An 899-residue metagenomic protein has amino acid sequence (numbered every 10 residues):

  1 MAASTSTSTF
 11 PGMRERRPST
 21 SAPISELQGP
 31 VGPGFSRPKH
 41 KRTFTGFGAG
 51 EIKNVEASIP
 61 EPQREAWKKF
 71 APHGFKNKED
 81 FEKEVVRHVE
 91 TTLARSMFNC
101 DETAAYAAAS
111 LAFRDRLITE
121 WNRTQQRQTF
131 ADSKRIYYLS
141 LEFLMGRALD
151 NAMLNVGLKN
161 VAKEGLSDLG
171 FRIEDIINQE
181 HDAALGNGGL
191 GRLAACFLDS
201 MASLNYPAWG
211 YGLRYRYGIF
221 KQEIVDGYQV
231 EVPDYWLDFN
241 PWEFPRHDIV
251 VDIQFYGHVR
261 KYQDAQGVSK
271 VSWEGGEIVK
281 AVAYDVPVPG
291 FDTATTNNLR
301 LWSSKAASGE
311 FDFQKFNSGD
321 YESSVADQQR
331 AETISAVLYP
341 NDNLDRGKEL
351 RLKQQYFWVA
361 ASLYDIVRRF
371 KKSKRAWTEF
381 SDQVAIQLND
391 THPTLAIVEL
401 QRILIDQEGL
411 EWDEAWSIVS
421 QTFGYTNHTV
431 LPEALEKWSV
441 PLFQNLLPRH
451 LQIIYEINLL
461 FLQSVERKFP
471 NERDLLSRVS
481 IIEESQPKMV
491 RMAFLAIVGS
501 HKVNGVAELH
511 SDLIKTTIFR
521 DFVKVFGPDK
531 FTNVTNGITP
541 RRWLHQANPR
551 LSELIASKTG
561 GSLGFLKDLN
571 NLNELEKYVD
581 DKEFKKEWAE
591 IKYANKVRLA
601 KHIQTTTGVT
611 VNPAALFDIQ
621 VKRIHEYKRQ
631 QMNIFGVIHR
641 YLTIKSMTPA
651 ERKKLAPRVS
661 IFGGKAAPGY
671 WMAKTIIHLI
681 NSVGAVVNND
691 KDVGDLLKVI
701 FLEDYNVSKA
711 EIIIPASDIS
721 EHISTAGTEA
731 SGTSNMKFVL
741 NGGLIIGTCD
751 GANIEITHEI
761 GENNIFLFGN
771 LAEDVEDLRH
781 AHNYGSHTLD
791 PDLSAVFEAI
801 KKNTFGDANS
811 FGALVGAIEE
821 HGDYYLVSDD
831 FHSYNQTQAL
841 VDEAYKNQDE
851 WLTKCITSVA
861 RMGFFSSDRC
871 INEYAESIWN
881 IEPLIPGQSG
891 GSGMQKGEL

Functional and structural regions predicted by a protein language model:
A2-L899: A conserved ligand/cofactor-binding region detector
